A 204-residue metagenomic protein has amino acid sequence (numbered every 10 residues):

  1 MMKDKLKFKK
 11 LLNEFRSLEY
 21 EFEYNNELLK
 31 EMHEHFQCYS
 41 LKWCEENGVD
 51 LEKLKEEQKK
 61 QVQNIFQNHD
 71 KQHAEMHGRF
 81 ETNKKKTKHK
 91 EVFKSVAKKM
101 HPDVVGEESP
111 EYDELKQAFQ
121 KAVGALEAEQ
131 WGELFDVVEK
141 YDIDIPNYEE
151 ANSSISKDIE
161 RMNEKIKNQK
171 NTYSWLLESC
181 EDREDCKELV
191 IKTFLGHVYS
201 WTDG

Functional and structural regions predicted by a protein language model:
M1-G204: C-terminal accessory/regulatory regions appended to core domains
